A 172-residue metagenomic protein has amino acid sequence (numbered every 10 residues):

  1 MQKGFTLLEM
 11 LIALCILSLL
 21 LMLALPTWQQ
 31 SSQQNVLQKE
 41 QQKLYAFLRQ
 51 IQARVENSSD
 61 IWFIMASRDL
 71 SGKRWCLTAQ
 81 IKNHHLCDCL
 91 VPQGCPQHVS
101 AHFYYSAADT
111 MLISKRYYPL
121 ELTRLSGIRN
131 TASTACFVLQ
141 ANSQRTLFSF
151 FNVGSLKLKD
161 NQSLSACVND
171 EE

Functional and structural regions predicted by a protein language model:
M1-Q29: N-terminal single-pass transmembrane signal-anchor helix
L23, Q29-N35, Q42, A53 (+3 more regions): N-terminal helix-rich module
Y45-Q50: Phosphate-interacting basic helix/loop segments used at nucleotide- and nucleic-acid interfaces
